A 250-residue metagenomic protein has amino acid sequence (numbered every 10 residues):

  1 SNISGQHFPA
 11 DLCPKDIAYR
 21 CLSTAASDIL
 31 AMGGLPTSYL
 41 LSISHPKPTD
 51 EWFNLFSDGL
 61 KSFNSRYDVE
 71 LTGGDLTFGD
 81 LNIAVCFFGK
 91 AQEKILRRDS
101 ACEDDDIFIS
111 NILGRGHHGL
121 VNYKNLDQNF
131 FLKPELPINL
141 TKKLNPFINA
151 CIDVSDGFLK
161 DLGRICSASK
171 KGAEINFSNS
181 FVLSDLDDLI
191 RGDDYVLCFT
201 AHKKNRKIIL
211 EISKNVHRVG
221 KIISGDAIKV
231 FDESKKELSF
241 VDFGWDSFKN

Functional and structural regions predicted by a protein language model:
S1-N250: Helix-biased detector of long, well-ordered alpha-helical tracts
